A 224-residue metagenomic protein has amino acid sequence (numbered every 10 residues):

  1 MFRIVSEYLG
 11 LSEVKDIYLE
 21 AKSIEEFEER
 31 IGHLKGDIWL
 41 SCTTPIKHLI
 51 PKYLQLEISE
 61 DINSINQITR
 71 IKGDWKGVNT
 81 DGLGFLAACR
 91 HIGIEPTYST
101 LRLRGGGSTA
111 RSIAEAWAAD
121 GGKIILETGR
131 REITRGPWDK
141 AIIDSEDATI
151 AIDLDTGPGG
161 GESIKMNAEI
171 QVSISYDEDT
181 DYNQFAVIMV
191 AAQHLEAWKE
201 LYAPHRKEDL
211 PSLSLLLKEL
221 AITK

Functional and structural regions predicted by a protein language model:
M1-I92, E178: Phosphate/diphosphate ligand-binding glycine-rich loop within oxidoreductases
I4-L9, L34, I92, D120 (+2 more regions): Change "in soluble alpha/beta enzymes" to "in soluble alpha/beta proteins
I17-F27, T128-D147: A short, well-structured beta->alpha microelement
E20-K22, C42-P45, G105-G107, E127-R130 (+2 more regions): Structural motif
R70-I71, G122, M166-I170: A short helix->loop->beta-strand "cap" motif at the edges of active sites that frequently abuts
N79-G82, C89-G122, L126-R130: Glycine-rich adenosine-cofactor-binding loop
G136-A191: Rossmann-like adenosine-cofactor binding region
I170-K224: Adenosine-phosphate binding glycine-rich loop
